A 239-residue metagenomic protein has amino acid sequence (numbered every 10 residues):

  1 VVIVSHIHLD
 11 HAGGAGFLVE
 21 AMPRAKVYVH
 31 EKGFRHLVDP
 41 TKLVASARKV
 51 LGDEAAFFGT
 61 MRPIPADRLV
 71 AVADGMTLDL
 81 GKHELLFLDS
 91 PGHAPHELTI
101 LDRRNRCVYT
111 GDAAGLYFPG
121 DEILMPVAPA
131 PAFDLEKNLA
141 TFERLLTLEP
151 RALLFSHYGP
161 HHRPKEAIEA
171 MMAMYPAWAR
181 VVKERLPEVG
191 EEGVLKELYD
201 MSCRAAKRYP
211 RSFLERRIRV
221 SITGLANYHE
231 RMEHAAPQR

Functional and structural regions predicted by a protein language model:
V1-H6, Y28-H30, S90-G92, Y109-G111 (+1 more regions): Active-site neighborhood of phospho(di)ester-bond hydrolases with catalytic His/Asp-centered motifs
V1-K32: Active-site metal-binding motif and surrounding structural segment of the metallo-beta-lactamase
H8-A12, F34-H36, A94-E97, G115-P119 (+1 more regions): Active-site environment of divalent metal-dependent phosphoester hydrolases
L37-L88, L139-F142: Metallo-beta-lactamase
R68-D121: Catalytic core of the metallo-beta-lactamase
L98-S156, E230: Metal-dependent phosphodiesterase/nuclease catalytic metal-binding core
L139-E188: Divalent-metal (often Zn2+) His-rich catalytic cores of metallo-beta-lactamase-fold enzymes
V181-R239: C-terminal regulatory/interaction regions
